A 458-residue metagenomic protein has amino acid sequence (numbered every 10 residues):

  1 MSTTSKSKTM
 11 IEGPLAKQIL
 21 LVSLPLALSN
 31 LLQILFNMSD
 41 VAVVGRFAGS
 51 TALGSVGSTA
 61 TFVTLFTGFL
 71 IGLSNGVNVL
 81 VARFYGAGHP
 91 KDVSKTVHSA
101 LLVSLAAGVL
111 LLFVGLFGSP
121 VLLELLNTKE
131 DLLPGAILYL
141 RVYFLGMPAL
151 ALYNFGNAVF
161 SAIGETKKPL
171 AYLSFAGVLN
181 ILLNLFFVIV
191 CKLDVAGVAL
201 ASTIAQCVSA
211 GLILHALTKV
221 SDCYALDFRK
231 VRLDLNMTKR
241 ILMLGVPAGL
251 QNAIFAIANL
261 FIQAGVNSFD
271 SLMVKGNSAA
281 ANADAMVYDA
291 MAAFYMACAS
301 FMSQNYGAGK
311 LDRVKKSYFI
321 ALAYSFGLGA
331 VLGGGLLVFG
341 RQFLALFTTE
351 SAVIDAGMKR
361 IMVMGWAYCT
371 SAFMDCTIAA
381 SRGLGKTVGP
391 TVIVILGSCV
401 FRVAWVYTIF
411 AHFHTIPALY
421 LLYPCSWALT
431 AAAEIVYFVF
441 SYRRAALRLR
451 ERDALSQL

Functional and structural regions predicted by a protein language model:
M1-S23, V81-P148, V190-V246, M302-A367 (+1 more regions): Short alpha-helical transmembrane segments in multi-pass integral membrane proteins
M10-F47, T61-G76, L80, L105-L112 (+5 more regions): N-terminal transmembrane alpha-helices
L21-D40, V142, Y153, A176 (+5 more regions): Transmembrane helical elements of multi-pass membrane transporters/channels
L35-G54, L123-E130, F186-L193, A253-M286 (+3 more regions): Helix-terminus/linker motif at the lipid-water interface of multi-pass membrane proteins
A48-T61, A136, L140, A199 (+3 more regions): Small-residue hotspots at the loop-to-helix junctions and early N-terminal turns of transmembrane alpha-helices
L53-F113, L150-P169, Q263, G276-G334 (+3 more regions): Small-residue-rich hydrophobic transmembrane alpha-helices
L65-G68, N180-N184, A210-L214, M286-D289 (+3 more regions): Hydrophobic transmembrane alpha-helices of multi-pass small-molecule transporters
S74, Y143-S161, P169-N180, V198-I213 (+4 more regions): Short runs within selected transmembrane alpha-helices of multi-pass transporters and secretion channels
